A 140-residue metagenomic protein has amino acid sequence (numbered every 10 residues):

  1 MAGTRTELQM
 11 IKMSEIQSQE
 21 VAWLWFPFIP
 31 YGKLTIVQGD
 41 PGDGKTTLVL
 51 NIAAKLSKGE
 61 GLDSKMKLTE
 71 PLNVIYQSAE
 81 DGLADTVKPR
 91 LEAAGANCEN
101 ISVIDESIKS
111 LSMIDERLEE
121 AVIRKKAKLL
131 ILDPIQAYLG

Functional and structural regions predicted by a protein language model:
G3-R5, M13, Q19-E20, L24-F26 (+4 more regions): Conserved inter-motif catalytic segment of the P-loop NTP-binding fold
M10, T47: Short aromatic/basic micro-patch
L34: Walker A (P-loop) ATP-phosphate-binding motif of ABC ATPase nucleotide-binding domains
Q38: Residues at the beta-strand->loop junction immediately N-terminal to the Walker
L48, I52: Hydrophobic positions on the alpha1 helix immediately C-terminal to the Walker A/P-loop
S57: Gly/Ala-rich phosphate-binding loop of Rossmann-like dinucleotide-binding domains, activating on the conserved
